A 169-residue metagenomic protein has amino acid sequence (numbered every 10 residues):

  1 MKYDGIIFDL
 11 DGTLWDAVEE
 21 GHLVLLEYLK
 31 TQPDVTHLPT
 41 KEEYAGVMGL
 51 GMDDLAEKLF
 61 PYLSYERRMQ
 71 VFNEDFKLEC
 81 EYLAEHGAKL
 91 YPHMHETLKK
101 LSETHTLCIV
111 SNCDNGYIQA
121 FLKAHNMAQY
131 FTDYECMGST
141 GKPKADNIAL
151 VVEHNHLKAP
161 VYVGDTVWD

Functional and structural regions predicted by a protein language model:
M1, E103-H105, H154-K158: Glycine-rich phosphate-binding loop signature in dinucleotide/nucleotide-binding domains
Y3-L10, L14-P92: N-terminal helical cap/lid subdomain that shapes the substrate entry/recognition surface in HAD-like hydrolases
F8, I109, Y162-G164: A structural signal for the hydrophobic beta-strands that form the central parallel beta-sheet of Rossmann-like
T13, S111-C113: Conserved phosphate-coupling serine/threonine residues in phosphotransfer and NTP-handling enzymes
A17, G164-D165: Acidic di-acidic motifs
E20, G51-D54, K89, E96 (+3 more regions): Short alpha-helical
E81-I109, Q119, A145: Short, acidic loop-to-helix structural element flanking the phosphoryl-transfer center in phosphate-processing enzymes
N115-V161, V167-W168: Substrate-recognition "cap/lid" segment bordering the active-site pocket of phosphatases
